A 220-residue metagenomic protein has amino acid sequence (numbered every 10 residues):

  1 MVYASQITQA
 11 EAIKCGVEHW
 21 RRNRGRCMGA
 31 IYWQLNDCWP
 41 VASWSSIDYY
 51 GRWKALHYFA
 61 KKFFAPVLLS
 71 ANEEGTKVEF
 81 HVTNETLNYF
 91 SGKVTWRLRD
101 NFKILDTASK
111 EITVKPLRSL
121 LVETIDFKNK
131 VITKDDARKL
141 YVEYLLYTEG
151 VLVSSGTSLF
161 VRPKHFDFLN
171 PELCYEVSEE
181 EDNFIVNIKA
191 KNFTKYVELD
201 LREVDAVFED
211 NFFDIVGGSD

Functional and structural regions predicted by a protein language model:
M1-F90: Substrate-binding clefts and catalytic carboxylate motifs of secreted carbohydrate-active enzymes
R26, N88-G92, D106, R138 (+1 more regions): Short loop/turn segments at connectors of secondary-structure elements within structured domains
D37-S43, Y89, I104-L105, V151-V153 (+1 more regions): Flexible loop/turn segments at secondary-structure boundaries
K61-W96, P163-A190: Surface beta-strand/loop "capping" patches
N84, L98-F102, L146-T148, N192 (+1 more regions): Beta-strand elements of well-folded, non-transmembrane domains
G92-D136, V204-D220: Intrinsically disordered, low-complexity Pro/Gly/Ser/Thr-rich segments with frequent PxxP/GP/PP motifs and embedded
L121-P171: Terminal connector regions
V197-D200: Aromatic-lined ligand-binding clefts that engage carbohydrates, nucleic acids, or primary amines
